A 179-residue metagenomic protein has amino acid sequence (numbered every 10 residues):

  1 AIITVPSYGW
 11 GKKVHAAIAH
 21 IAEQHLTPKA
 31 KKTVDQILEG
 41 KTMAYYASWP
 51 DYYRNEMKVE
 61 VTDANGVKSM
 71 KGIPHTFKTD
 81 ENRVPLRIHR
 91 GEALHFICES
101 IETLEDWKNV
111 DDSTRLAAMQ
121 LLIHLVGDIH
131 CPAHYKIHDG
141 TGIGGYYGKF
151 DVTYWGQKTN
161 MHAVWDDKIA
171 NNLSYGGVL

Functional and structural regions predicted by a protein language model:
T4-P6: N-terminal signal peptide c-region/cleavage motif recognized by signal peptidases
Y8-L125, P132-L179: N-terminal, motif-rich segments that launch catalysis or mediate targeting to/interaction with membranes, typified by
